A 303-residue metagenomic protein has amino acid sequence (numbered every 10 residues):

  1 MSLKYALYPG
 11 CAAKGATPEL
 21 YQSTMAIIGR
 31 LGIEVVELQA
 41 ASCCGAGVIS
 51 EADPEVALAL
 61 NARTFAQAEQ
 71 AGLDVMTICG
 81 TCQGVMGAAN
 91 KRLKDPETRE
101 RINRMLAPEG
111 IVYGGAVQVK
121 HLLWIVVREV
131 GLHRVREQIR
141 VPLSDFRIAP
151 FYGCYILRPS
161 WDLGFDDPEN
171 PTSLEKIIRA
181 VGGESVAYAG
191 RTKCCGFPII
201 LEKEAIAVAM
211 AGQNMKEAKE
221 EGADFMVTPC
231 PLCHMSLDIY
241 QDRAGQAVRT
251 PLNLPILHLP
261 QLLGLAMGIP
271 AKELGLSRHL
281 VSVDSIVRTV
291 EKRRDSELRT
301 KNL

Functional and structural regions predicted by a protein language model:
M1-L303: Iron-sulfur cluster-binding electron-transfer modules in prokaryotic oxidoreductases
